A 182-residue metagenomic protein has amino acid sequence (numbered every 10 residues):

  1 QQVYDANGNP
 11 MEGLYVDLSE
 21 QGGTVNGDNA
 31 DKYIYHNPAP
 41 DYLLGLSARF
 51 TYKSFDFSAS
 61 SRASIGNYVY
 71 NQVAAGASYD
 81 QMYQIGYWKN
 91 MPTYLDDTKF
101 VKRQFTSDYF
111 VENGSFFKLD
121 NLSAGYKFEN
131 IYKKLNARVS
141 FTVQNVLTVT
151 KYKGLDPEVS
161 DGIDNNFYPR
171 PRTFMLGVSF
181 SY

Functional and structural regions predicted by a protein language model:
Q1-A39, D56-S115: Surface-exposed, extracytoplasmic segments of Gram-negative outer-membrane nutrient-acquisition systems
N37-L43, F55, P169-F174: Outer-membrane beta-barrel signature, preferentially recognizing the C-terminal barrel domain of Gram-negative
L43-G45, S54, G114, N121: Extracellular structured ligand-interaction cores
S54-F57, I131-Y132: Repeated loop/turn-to-beta-strand initiation elements of outer-membrane beta-barrel proteins
Y68, M82, G86-Y182: Membrane-interface anchoring segments and C-terminal beta-barrel signals
